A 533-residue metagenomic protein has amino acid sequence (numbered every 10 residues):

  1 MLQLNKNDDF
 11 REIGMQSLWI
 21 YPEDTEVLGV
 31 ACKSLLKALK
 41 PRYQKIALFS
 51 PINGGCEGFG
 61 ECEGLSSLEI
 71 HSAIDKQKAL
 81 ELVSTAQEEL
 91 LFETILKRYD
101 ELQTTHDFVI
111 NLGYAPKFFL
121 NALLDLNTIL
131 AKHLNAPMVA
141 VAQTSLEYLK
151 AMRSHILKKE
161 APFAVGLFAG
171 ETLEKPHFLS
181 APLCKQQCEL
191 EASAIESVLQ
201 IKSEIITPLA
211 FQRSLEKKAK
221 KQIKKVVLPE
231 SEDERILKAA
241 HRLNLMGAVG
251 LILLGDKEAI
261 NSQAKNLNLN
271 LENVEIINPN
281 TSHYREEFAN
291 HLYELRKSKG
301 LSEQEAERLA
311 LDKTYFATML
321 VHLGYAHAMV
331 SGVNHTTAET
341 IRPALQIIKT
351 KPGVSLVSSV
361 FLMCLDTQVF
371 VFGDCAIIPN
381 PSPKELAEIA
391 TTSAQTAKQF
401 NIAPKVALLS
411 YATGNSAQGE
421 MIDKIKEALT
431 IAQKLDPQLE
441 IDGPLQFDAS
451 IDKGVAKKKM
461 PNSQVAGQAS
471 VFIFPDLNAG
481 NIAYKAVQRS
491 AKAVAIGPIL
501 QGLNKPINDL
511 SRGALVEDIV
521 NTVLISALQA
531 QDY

Functional and structural regions predicted by a protein language model:
M1-L209: Flexible phosphate-sensing "switch/lid" loops adjacent to ATP/NTP-binding sites across phosphate-transfer
I205-A466, V471-Y533: Anion-binding alpha/beta catalytic cores of soluble intermediary-metabolism enzymes, centered on
